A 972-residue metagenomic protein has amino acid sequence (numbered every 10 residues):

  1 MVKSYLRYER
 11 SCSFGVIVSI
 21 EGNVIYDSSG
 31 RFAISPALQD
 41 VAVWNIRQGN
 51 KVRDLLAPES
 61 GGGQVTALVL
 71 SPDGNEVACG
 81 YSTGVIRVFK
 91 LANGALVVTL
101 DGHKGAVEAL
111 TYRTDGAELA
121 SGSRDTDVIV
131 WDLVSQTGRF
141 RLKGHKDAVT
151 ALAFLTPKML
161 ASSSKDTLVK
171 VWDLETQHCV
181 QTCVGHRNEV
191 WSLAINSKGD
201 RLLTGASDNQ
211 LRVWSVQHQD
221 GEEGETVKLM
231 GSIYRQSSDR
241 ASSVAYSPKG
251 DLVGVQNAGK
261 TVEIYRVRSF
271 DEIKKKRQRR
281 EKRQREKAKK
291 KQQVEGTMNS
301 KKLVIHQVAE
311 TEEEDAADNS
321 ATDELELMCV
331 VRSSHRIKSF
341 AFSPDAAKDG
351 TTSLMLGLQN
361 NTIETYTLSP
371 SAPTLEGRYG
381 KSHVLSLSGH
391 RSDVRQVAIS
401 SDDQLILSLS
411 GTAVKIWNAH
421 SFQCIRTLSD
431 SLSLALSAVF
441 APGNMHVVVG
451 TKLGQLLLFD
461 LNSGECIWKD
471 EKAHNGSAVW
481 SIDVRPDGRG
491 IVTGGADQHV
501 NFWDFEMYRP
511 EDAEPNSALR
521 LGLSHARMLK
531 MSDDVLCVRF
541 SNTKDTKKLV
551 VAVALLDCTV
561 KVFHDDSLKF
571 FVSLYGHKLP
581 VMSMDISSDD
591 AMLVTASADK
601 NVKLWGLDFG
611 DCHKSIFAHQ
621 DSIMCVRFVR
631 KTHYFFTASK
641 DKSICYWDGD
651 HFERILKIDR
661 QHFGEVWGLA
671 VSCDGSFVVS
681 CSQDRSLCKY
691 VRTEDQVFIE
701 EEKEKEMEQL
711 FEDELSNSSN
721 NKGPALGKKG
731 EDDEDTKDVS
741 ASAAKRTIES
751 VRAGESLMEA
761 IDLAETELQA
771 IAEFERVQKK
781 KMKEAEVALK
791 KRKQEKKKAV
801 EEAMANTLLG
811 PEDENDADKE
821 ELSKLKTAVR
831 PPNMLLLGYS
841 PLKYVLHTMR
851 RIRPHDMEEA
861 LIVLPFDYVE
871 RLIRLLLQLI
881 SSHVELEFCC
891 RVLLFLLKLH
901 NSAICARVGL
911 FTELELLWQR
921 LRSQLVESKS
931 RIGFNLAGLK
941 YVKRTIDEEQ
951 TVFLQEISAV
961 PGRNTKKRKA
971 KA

Functional and structural regions predicted by a protein language model:
V2-S19, Q48-V52, V227-M230, N319-V330 (+2 more regions): A short helix->beta-strand "capping" segment at the edge of beta-propeller domains
K3, G221-S243, S247-D251, Q256-K338 (+10 more regions): Terminal intrinsically disordered, low-complexity extensions flanking WD-repeat/beta-propeller proteins
C12-Q39: Beta-strand-rich domains and repeat architectures in extracellular enzymes and scaffolds, especially beta-propellers
S13-I20, A57-V65, D101-V107, K143-V149 (+12 more regions): WD40/WD-repeat beta-propeller blade N-cap
I20, S29, G61-Q64, D73 (+34 more regions): WD40/WD-repeat beta-propeller blade-loop signature
V24-G30, V69-G74, T111-A117, L152-K158 (+13 more regions): Loop/turn segments within WD40 beta-propeller blades
P36-A37, G80-T83, G122-D125, S162-D166 (+12 more regions): Conserved strand-to-loop turn within each blade of WD40 beta-propeller repeats
V41-N45, I86-F89, V128-D132, L152 (+13 more regions): WD40-repeat beta-propellers
